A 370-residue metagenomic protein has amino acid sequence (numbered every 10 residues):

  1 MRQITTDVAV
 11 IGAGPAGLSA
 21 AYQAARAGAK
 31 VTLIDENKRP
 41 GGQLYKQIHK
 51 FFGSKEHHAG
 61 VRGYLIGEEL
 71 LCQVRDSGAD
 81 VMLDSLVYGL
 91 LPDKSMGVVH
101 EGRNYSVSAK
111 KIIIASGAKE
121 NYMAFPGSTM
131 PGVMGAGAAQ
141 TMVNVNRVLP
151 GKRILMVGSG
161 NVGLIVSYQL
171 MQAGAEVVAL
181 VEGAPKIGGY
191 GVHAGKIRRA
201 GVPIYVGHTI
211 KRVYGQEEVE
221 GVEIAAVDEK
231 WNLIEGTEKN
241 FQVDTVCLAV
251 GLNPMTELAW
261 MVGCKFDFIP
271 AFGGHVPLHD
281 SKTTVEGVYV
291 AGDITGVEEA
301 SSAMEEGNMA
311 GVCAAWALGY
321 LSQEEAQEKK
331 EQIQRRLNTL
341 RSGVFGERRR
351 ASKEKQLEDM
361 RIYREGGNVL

Functional and structural regions predicted by a protein language model:
M1-L370: Residues forming the flavin
